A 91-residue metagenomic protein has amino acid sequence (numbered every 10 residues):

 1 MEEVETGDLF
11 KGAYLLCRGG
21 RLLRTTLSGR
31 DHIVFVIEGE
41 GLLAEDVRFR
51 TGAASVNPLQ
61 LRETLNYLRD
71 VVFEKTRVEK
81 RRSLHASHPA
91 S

Functional and structural regions predicted by a protein language model:
M1-T26: Short, charged/polar N-terminal "headpieces" of proteins
G20-D46: A short, structured beta-strand/loop element
D46-S91: C-terminal basic regulatory modules in eukaryotic proteins
